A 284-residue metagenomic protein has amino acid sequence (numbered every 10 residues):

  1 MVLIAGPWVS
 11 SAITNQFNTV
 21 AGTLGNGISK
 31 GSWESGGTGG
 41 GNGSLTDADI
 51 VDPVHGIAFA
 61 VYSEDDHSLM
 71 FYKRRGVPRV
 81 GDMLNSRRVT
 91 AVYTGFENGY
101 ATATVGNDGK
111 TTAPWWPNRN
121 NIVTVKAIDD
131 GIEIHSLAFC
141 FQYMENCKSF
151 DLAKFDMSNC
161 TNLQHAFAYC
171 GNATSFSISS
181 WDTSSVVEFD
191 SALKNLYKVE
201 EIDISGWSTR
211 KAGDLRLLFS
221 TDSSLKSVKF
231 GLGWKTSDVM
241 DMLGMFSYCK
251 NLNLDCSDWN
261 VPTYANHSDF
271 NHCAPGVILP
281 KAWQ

Functional and structural regions predicted by a protein language model:
M1-G6: N-terminal single-pass transmembrane signal-anchor helix
W8, A12-T23: Membrane-spanning helices that line or support transport/gating and their immediate boundary helices in channels
N18, T38-G41: Short, low-complexity, disordered segments immediately C-terminal to signal peptides in bacterial exported proteins
L24, I28-K30, G41-Q284: Negatively charged
K30, E34-G36: Beta-strand/loop motifs with alternating small/hydrophobic and polar/acidic residues, enriched in the first structured
